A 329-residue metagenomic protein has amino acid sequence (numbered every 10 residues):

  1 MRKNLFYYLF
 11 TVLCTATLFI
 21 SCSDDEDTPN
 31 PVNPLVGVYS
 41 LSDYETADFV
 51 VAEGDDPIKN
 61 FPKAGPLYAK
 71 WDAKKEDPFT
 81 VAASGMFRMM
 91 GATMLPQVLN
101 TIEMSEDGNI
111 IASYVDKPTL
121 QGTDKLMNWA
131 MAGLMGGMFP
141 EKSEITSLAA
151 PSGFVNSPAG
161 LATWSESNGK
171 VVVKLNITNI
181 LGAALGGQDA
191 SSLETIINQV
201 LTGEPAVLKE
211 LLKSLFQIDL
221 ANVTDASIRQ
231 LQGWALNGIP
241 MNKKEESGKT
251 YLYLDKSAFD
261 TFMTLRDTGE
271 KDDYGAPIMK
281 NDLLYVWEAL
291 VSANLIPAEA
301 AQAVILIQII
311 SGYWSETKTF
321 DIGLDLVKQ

Functional and structural regions predicted by a protein language model:
R2-L5, T15-D43, E316-Q329: Bacterial Sec-dependent N-terminal signal peptides
F10-T11: Low-complexity, glycine/proline/serine-enriched flexible coil segments that act as short hinges or interruptions within
L18, K75, S192, Q302-I305: Short stretches within intrinsically disordered, low-complexity N-terminal or propeptide regions
D24-T119, A293, A298, Q329: Acidic/polar, low-complexity intrinsically disordered N-terminal segments immediately downstream of a Sec signal
P78-E270, Y274-P277: Contiguous, well-ordered beta-strand patches that form the walls/edges of small beta-barrel/beta-sandwich domains
S292-Q308: Surface-exposed, gly/pro-biased binding rims or lids
I309-T317: Short, exposed beta-strand-loop hairpins at the edges of beta-sheets in extracellular/periplasmic proteins
